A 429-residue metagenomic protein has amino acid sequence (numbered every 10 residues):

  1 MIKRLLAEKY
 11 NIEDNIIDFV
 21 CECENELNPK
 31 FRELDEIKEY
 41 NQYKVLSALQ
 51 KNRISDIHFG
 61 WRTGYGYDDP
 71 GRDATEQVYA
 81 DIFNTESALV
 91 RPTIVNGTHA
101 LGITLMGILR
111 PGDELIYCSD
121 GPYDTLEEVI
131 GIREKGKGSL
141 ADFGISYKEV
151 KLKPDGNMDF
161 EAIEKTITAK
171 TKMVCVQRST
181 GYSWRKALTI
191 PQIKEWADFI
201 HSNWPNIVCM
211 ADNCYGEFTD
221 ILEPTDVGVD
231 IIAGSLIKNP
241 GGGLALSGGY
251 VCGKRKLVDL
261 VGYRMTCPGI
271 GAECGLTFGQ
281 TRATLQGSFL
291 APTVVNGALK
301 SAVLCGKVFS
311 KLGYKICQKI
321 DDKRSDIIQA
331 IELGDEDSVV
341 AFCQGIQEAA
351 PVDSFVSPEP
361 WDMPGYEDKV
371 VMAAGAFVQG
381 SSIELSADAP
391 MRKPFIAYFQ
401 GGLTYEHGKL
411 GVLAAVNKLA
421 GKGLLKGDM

Functional and structural regions predicted by a protein language model:
I2-N28, D35, V45-K51, S55-H58 (+7 more regions): Conserved PLP-enzyme active-site core in the AAT-like
K38-Q42: Acidic, PIN/NYN-like endoribonuclease modules and their adjacent C-terminal/linker elements
I54-S55, F59-L89: Active-site-flanking structural segment that lines cofactor/substrate pockets
A80-T104: Short loop-beta-helix segment that forms the pyridoxal 5′-phosphate
S87-V90, D113-I116, K172-M173, N206-V208 (+6 more regions): Structural motif
S310-M429: Conserved C-terminal alpha-helix-loop-beta "cap" of PLP-dependent enzymes that closes/shapes the active-site mouth
